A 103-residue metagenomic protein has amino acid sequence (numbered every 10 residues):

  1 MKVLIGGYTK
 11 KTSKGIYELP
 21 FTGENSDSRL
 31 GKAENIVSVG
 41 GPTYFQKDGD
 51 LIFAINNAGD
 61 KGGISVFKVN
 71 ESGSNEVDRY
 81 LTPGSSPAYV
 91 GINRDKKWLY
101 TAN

Functional and structural regions predicted by a protein language model:
I5, F53-I55, T101: Residue position within the beta-strands of beta-propeller blades
T9-T12, A58-K61: Short glycine/acidic-enriched loop and turn motifs that connect beta-strands
K14-Y17, G31, G62-S65, N75: Repetitive beta-architecture junctions, highlighting loop-to-beta-strand starts across blade-like repeats
L19-S28, V66-G73: Short loop/turn segments immediately following beta-strands, especially the blade-tip and inter-blade linker loops
E34-G40, R79-P83: Surface loop/turn motifs at the tips and blade-to-blade linkers of beta-strand repeat domains
K47-D50, I92-K96: Residue-level detector of Asp-centered blade-edge/turn motifs that repeat once per structural unit in beta-propeller
